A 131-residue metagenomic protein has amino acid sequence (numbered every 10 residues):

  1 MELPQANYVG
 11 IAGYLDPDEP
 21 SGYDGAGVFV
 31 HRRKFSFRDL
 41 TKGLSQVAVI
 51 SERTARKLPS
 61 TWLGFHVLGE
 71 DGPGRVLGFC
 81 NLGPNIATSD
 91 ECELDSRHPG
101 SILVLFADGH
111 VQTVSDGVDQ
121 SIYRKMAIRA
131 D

Functional and structural regions predicted by a protein language model:
M1-D131: Surface-exposed loop/linker segments characteristic of extracytoplasmic
